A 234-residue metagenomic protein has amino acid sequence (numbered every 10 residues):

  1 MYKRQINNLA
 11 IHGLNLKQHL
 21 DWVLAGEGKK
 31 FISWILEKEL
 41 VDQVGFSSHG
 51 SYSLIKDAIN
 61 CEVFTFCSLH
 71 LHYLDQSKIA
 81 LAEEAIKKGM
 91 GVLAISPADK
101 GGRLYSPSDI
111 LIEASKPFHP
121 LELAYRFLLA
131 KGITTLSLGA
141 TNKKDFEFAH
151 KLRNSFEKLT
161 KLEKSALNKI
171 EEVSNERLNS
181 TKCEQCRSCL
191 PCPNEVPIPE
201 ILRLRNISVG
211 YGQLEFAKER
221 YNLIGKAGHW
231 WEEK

Functional and structural regions predicted by a protein language model:
K3-A94, A98-D99, S106, S115-K116: Glycine/proline-rich, positively charged, aromatic-decorated active-site loop/lid region on the catalytic face
K56, C61-V63, I79-K234: Structured C-terminal cap/extension of enzyme domains
